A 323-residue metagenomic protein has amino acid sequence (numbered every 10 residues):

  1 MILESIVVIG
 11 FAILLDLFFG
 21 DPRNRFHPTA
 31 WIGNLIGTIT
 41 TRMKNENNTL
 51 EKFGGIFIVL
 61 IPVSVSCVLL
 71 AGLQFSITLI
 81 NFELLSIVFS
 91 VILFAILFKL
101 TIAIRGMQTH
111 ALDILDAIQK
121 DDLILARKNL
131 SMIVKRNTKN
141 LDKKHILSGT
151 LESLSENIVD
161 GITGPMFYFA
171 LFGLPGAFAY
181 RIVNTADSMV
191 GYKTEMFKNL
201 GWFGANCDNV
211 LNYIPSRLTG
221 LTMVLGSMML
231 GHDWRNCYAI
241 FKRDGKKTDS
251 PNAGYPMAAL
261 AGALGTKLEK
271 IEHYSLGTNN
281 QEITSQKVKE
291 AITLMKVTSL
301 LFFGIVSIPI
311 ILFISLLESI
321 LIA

Functional and structural regions predicted by a protein language model:
M1-A179, K193-A323: Hydrophobic alpha-helical transmembrane segments
N184: Substrate/ligand-engaging "lid" and interaction regions
D187: Catalytic acidic motif of RecA-like/P-loop NTPases
V190: Solvent-exposed interhelical
